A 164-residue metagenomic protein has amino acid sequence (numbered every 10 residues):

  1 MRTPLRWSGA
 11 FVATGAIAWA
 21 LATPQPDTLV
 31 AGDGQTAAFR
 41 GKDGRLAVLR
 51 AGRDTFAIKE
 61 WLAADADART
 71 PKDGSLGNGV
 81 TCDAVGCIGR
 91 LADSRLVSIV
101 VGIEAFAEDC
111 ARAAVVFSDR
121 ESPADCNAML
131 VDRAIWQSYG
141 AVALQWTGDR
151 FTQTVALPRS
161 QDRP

Functional and structural regions predicted by a protein language model:
M1-K42: Transmembrane helix-bundle segments that form internal channels/tunnels in multi-pass membrane proteins, characterized
R40-P164: Extracytosolic and intramembrane catalytic regions of membrane-associated proteins in envelope/secretory systems
